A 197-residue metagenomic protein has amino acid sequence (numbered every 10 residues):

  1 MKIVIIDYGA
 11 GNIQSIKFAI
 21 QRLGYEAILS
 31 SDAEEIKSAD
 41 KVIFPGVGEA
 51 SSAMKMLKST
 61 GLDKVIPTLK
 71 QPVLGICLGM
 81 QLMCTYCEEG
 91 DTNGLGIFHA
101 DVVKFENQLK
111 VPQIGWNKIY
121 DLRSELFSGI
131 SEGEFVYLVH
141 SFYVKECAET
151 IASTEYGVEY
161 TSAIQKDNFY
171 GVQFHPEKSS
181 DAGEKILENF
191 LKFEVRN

Functional and structural regions predicted by a protein language model:
M1-V4: Extreme N-terminal starter segment of soluble prokaryotic enzymes
G11: Conserved Rossmann-like nucleotide-cofactor binding loop
A39: An anion/phosphate-binding loop that grips the pyrophosphate of nucleotide cofactors and donors
I43-P45: Structural motif
G48-I114: Cysteine-nucleophile active-site neighborhood
T85-V158: Pocket-forming structural segment of enzyme catalytic cores
V144-N197: C-terminal and late-domain segments of enzyme folds
